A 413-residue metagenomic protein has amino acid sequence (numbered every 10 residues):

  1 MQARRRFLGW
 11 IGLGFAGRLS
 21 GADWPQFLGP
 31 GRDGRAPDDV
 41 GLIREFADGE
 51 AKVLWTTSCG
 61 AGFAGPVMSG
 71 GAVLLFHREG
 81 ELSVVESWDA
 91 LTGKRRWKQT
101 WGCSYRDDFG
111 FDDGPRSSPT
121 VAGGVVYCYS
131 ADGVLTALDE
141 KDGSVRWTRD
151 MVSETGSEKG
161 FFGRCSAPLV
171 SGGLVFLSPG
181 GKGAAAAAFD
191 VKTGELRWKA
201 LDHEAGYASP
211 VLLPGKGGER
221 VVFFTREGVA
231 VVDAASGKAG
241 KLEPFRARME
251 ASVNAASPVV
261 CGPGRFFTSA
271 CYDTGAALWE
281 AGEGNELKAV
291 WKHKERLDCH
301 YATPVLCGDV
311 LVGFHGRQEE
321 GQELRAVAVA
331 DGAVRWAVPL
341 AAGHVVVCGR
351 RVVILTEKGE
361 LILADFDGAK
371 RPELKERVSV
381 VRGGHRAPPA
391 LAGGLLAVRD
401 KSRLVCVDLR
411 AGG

Functional and structural regions predicted by a protein language model:
M1-F15: N-terminal secretory signal peptides and thylakoid transit peptides that target proteins across membranes
G17-L19: C-terminal segment of classical bacterial N-terminal signal peptides
G21-G413: Noncatalytic, solvent-exposed loop/strand surfaces of beta-propeller-type extracellular/periplasmic domains
